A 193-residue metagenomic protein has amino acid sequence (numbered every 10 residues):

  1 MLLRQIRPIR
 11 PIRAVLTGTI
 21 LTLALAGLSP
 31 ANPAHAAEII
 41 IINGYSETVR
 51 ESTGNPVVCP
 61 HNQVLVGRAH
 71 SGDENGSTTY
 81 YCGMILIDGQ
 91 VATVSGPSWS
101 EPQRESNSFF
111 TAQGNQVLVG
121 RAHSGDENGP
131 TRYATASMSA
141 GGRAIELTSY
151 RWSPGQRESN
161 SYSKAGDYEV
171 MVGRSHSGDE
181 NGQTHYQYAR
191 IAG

Functional and structural regions predicted by a protein language model:
M1-H35: Secretory targeting and sorting signals
A36-G193: Lectin-type carbohydrate-recognition ectodomains
